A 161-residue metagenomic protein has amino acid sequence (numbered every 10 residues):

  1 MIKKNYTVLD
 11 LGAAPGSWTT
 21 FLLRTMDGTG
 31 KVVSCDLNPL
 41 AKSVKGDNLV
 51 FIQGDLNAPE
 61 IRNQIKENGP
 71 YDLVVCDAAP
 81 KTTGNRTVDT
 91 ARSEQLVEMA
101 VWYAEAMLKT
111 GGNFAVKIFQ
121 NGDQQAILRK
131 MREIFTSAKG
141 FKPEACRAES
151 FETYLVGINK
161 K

Functional and structural regions predicted by a protein language model:
M1-K4, F151: S-adenosyl-L-methionine
K3-A14: Conserved class I S-adenosyl-L-methionine
P15-D27: Conserved SAM-binding loop of SAM-dependent methyltransferases across substrates and taxa, primarily the Class I
G28-T29, M107-N113: Short glycine-dipeptide loop
C35-K81: S-adenosyl-L-methionine
T82-S93: Glycine/threonine-rich flexible loop motifs
E94-T110: A short glycine-rich, Lys/Arg-flanked "PGG" loop and its adjoining helix->strand segment in the class I
Q120-K161: Class I S-adenosyl-L-methionine
